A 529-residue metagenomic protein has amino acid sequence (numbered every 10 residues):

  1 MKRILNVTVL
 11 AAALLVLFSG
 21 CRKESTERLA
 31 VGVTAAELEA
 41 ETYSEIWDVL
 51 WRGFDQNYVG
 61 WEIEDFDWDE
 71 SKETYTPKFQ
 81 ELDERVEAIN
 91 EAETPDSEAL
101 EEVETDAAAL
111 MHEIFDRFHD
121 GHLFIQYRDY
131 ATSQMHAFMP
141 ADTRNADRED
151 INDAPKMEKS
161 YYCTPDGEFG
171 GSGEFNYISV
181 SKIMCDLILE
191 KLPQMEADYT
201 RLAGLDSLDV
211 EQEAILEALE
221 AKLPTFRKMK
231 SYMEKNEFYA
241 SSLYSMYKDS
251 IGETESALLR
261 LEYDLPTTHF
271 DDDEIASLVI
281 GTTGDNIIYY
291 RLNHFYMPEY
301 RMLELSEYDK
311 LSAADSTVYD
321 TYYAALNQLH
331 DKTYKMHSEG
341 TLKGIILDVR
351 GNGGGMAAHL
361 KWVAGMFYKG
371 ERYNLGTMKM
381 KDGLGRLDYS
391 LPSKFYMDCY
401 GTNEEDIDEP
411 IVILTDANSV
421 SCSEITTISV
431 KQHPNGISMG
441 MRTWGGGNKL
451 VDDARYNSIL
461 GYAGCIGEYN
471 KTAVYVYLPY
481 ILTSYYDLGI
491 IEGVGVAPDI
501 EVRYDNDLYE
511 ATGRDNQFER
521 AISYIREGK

Functional and structural regions predicted by a protein language model:
M1-T8: Bacterial N-terminal signal peptides that target proteins for export
L17-G20: C-terminal motif of bacterial Sec signal peptides marking the signal peptidase cleavage site
R22-G353, A358, K369, S458-C465 (+1 more regions): Flexible, low-complexity junctional segments that flank or bridge functional domains
R22-W51, L202-D206, F226, T282-Y290 (+4 more regions): C-terminal "post-core" interaction segments
